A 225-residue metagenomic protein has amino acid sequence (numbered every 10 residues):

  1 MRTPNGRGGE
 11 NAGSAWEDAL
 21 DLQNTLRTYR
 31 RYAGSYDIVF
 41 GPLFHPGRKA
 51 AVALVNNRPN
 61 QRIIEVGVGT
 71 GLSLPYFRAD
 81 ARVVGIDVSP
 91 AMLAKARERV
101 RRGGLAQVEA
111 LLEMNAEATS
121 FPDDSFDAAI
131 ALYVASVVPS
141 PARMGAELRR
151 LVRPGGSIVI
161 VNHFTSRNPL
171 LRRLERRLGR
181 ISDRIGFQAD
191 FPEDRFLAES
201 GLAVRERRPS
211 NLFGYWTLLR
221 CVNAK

Functional and structural regions predicted by a protein language model:
R2-P59, L72, K95, G103 (+2 more regions): Conserved class I S-adenosyl-L-methionine
W16, Q23, F40, V159-T217: C-terminal alpha-helical "lid/dimerization" subdomain adjacent to the S-adenosyl-L-methionine
R62, R82, G155-S157: Short glycine-centered segments of the SAM/dcSAM-binding site in methyltransferase folds
I64-A118: Class I SAM-dependent methyltransferase SAM/SAH-binding core
E117-A128: A short acidic, Gly/Pro-enriched loop at the edge of an enzyme's catalytic core that lines a small-molecule cofactor
A128-S140: A short SAM/SAH-binding and catalytic strip from SAM-dependent methyltransferases
A142-P154: A short glycine-rich, Lys/Arg-flanked "PGG" loop and its adjoining helix->strand segment in the class I
L218-K225: C-terminal lobe and adjacent flexible extensions of AdoMet/dcAdoMet transferase-like proteins
